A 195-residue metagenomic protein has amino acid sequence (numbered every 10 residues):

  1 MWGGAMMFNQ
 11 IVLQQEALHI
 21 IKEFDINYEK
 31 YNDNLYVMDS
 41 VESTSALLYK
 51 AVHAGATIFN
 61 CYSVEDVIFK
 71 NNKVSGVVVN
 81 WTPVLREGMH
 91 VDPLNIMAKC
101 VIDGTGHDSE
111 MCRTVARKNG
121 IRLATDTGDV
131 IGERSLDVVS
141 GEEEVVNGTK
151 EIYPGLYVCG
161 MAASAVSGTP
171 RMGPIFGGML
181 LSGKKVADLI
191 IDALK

Functional and structural regions predicted by a protein language model:
M1-H19, F24-K195: Residues forming the flavin
